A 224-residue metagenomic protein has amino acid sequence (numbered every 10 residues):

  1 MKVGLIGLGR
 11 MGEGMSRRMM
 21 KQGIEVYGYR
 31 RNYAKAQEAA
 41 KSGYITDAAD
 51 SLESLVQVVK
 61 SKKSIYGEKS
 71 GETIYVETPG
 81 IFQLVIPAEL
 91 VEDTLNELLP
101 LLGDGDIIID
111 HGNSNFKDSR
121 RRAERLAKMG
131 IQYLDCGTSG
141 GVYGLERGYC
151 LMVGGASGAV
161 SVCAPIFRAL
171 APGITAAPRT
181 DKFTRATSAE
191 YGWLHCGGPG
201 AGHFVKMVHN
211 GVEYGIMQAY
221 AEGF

Functional and structural regions predicted by a protein language model:
M1-V58, I65-K69, V76, G80-Q83 (+3 more regions): NAD(P)+-binding Rossmann beta1-loop-alpha1 motif at the extreme N-terminus of oxidoreductases
G14, R18, Q22-G23, Y29 (+8 more regions): Change "in soluble alpha/beta enzymes" to "in soluble alpha/beta proteins
G23-E25, G105-D110, V205-N210: General secondary-structure propensity
G28, A48, D110, L134-D135: Hydrophobic residues in well-ordered beta-strands that form the structural core
R30, L52, G112, G137 (+1 more regions): Residues at the C-termini of beta-strands that transition into short coil/loop
L52-K62, Y66-G67, G71, Y75-Y133: Rossmann-fold NAD(P) dinucleotide-binding segment
V91-T94, N115-E222: Rossmann-fold dinucleotide-binding core
